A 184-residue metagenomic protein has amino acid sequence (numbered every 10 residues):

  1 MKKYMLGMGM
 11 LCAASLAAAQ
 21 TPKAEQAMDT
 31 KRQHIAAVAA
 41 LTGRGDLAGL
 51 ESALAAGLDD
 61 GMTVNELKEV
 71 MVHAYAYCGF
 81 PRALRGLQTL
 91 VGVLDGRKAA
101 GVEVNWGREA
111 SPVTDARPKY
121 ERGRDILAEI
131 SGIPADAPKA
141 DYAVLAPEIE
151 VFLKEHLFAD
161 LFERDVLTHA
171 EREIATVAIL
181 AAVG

Functional and structural regions predicted by a protein language model:
K2-M8: Sec-dependent signal peptide recognition, specifically the positively charged N-region followed immediately by
Y4, A19-R32, G43-D60, E66 (+1 more regions): Acidic, glycine/proline-rich low-complexity segments that act as flexible tails and inter-domain linkers
M8-L11, E25: Short, Lys/Arg-rich amphipathic segments at extreme N-termini
A13-A14, A18: N-terminal signal peptide c-region/cleavage motif recognized by signal peptidases
Q33-L41, E51, L67-A74, E171-A181: Short, structured motif recognition centered on aromatic/hydrophobic residues
E69, C78-P81: Substrate/cofactor-recognition hotspot
A76-Y77, L94: Short Asp/Glu-rich motifs
